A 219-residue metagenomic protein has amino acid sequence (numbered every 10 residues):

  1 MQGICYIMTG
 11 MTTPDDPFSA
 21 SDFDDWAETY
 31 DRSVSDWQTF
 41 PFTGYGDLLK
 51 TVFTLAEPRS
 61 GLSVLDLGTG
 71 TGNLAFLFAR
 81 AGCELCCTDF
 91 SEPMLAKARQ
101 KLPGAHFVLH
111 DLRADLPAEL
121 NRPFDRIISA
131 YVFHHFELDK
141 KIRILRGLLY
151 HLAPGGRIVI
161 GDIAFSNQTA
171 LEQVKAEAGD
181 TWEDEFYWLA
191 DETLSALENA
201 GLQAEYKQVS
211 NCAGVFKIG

Functional and structural regions predicted by a protein language model:
I4-A56, T71-E119, V159-G219: Class I (Rossmann-like) S-adenosyl-L-methionine-dependent methyltransferase catalytic domain, capturing the SAM-binding
A56-P58, L152: A generic alpha-to-beta junction signature in SAM-dependent methyltransferases
G61, F124-D125: Local beta-strand N-terminus motif with an aromatic residue
G61-G70: Conserved class I S-adenosyl-L-methionine
I128: A conserved beta-strand element that flanks and buttresses the S-adenosyl-L-methionine
Y131-V132: Short catalytic micro-motifs in class I SAM-dependent methyltransferases
I142-P154: A short glycine-rich, Lys/Arg-flanked "PGG" loop and its adjoining helix->strand segment in the class I
